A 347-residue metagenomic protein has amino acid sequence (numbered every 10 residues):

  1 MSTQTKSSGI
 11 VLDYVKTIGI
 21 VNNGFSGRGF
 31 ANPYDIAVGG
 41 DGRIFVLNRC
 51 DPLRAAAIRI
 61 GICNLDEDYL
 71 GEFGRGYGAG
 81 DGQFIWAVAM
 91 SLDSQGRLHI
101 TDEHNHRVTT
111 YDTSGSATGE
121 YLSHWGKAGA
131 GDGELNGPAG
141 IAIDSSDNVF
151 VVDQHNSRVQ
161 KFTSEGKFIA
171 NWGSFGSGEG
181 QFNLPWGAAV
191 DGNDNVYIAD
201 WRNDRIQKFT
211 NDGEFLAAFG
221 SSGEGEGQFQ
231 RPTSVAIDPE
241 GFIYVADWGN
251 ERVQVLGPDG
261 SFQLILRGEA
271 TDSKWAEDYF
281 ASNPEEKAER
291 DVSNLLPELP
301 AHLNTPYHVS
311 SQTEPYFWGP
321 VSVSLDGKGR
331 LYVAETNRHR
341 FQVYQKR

Functional and structural regions predicted by a protein language model:
M1-R347: Eukaryotic scaffold repeat domains enriched in small/polar residues
